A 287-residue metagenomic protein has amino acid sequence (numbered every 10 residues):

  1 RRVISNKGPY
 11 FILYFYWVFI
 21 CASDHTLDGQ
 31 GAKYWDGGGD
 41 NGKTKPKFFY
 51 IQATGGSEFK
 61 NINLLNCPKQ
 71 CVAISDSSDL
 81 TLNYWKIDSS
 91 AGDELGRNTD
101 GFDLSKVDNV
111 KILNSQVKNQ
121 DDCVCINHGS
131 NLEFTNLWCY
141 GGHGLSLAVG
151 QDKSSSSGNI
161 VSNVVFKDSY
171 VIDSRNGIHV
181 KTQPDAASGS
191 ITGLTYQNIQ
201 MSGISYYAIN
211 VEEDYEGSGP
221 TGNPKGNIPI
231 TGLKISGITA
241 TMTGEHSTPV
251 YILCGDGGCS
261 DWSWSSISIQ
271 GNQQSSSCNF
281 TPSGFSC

Functional and structural regions predicted by a protein language model:
R1-C287: Extracellular/periplasmic carbohydrate-active domains that bind, remodel, or depolymerize complex polysaccharides
